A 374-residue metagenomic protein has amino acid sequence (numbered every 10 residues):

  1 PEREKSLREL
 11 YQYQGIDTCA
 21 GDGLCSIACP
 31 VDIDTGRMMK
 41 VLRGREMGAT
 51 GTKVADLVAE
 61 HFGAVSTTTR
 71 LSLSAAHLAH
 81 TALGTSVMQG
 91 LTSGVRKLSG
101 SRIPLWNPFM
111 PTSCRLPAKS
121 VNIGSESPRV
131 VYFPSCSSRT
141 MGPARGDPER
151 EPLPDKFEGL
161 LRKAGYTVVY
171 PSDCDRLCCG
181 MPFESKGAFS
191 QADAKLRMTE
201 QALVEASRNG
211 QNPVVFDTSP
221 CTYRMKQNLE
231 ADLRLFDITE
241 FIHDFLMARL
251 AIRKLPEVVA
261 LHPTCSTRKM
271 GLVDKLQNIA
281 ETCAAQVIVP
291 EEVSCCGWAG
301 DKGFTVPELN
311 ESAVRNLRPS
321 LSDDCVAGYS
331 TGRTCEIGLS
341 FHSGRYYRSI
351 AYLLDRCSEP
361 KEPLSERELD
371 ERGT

Functional and structural regions predicted by a protein language model:
P1-C19, P30, D34-M38, G44-G51 (+1 more regions): Ferredoxin-type iron-sulfur electron-transfer modules and their immediate structural context
L7-G21, E126-R129, E149, L153: Secondary-structure capping and boundary motifs in well-ordered enzyme cores
Y13-S26, R176, H262, V293: Residues immediately within or flanking Cys/His clusters that coordinate Zn2+ in small zinc-binding modules
D22-A28, D32, P182, A299: Cys/His-rich metal-chelating microdomains
T35-T374: Iron-sulfur cluster-binding electron-transfer modules in prokaryotic oxidoreductases
